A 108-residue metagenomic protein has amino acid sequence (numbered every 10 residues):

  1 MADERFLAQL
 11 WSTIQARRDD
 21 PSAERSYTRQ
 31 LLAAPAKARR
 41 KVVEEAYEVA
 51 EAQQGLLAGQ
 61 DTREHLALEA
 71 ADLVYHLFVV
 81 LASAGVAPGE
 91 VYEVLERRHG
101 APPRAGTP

Functional and structural regions predicted by a protein language model:
M1-A70, V74-P108: Flexible "arm" and connector segments at domain edges
